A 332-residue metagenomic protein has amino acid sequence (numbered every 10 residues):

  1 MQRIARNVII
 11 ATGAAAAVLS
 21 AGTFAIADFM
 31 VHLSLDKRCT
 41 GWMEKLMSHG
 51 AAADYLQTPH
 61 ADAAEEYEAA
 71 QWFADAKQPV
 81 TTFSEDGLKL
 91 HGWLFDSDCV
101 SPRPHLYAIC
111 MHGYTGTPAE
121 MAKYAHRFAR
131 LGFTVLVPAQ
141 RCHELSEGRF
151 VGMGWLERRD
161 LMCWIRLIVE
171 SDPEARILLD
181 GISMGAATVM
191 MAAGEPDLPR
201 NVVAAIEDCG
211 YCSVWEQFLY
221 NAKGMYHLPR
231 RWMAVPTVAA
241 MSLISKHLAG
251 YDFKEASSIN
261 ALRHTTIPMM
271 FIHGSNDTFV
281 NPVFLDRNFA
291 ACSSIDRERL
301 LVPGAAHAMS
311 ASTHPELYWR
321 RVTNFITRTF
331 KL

Functional and structural regions predicted by a protein language model:
T12-F83: An N-terminal hydrophobic leader/cap segment in hydrolases
E120, V151-D172: Alpha/beta-hydrolase active-site loop
A125-E147: Conserved alpha/beta-hydrolase
M191-D252, N260: Hydrolase active-site cap/lid region
S258, I267, N281-A290: Short alpha-helix in the alpha/beta-hydrolase fold that links the catalytic acid
H264-T266, F271-H273, D277: Short beta-strand/loop motif that positions the catalytic acidic residue of the alpha/beta-hydrolase fold
S275-V280, A308-M309: Acidic catalytic loop of the alpha/beta-hydrolase fold
A305-W319: Catalytic histidine-centered segment of alpha/beta-hydrolase-like enzymes
